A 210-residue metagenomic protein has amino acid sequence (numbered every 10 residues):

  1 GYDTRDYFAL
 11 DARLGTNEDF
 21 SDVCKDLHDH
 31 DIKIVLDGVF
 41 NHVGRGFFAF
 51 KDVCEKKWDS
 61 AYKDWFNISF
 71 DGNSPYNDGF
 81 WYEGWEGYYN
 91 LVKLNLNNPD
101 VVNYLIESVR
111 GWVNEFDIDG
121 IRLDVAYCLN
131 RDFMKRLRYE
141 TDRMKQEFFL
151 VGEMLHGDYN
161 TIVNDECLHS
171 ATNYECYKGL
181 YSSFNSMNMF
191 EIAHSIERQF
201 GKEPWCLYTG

Functional and structural regions predicted by a protein language model:
G1-G111, E115, L137-R143, N160-T161 (+1 more regions): Substrate-binding/active-site clefts of carbohydrate-active enzymes
R13-L14, A126-D132, G157: Acidic-and-aromatic substrate-binding clefts and catalytic sites of carbohydrate-active enzymes
E18, S60, P99-N103, D132 (+2 more regions): Generic alpha-helical secondary structure signal
V35, G120-A126, V151: Short catalytic-loop micro-motif centered on adjacent basic/acidic residues
G46, F50-D52, K57-W58, R138-G210: Conserved alpha/beta catalytic core and glycan-binding cleft of carbohydrate-active enzymes
E115-D117, W205: Alpha-helix termination/capping residues and helix-transition junctions
